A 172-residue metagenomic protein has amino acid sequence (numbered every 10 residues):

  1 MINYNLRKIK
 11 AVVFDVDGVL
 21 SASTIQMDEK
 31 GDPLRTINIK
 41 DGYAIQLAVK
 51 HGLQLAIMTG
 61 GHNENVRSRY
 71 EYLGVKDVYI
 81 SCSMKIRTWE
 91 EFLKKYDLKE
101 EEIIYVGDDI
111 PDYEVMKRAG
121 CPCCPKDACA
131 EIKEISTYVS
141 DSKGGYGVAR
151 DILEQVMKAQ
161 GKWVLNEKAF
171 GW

Functional and structural regions predicted by a protein language model:
M1-V16, K162-W172: Non-catalytic pre-domain segments flanking phosphatase-related domains
R7-I25, M116, A149: Asp-based phosphoryl-transfer active-site loop
K8-K10, L53, E101-E102: Short coil/turn segments at beta-strand junctions that form active-site/ligand-binding loops
D15-D17, D41, D108-D112: Acidic active-site catalytic centers that drive phospho-/nucleotidyl reactions and related ester hydrolyses
L20-H51, G60: A positional/architectural concept
L34, L73, D77-V78, I86-W172: Mg2+-dependent phosphoryl-transfer enzymes with acidic/Ser/Thr/Gly-rich catalytic loops
D41-A44, V66, W89, D112: Residues within well-ordered alpha-helices
I45-S68, Y79-I80, M116: Substrate-recognition element of Asp-dependent hydrolases with the DxDx(T/V) motif
